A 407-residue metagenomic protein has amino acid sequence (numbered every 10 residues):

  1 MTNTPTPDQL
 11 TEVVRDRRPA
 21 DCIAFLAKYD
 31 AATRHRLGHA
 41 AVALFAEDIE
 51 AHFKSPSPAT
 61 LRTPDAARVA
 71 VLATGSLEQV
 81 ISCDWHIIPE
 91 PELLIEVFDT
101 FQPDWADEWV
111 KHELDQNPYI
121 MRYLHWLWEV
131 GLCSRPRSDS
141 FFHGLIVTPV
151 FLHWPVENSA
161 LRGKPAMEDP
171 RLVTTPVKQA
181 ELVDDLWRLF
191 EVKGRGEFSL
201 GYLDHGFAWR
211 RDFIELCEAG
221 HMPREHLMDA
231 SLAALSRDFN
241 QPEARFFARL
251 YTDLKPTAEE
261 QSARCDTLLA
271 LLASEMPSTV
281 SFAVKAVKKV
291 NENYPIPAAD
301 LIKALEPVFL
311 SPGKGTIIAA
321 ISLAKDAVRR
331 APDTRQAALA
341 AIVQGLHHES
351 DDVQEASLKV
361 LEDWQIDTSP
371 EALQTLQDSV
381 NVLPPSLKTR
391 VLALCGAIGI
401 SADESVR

Functional and structural regions predicted by a protein language model:
T2-N3, V343-R407: Eukaryotic acidic, Ser/Thr-rich intrinsically disordered low-complexity regions
T2-R36: N-terminal alpha-helical scaffolding segments that mark the starts of alpha-solenoid/helical-repeat architectures
Q9-V13, F25, V97, E113 (+6 more regions): Alpha-solenoid HEAT/Armadillo-like helical repeat scaffolds in large eukaryotic proteins
C22-L26, A41, S55-P176, R188 (+6 more regions): Amphipathic alpha-helical elements of HEAT/ARM-like alpha-solenoid repeat scaffolds that form extended
P223, L227-K285, T316: Eukaryotic nuclear macromolecular-assembly scaffolds and interaction domains used across chromosome biology and nuclear
R224-A234, E259-A270, P295-E306, P332-V343 (+1 more regions): Amphipathic alpha-helical scaffolding segments comprising HEAT/armadillo-like alpha-solenoid repeats
F239-N240, E275-M276, P312-K314, E349-D351 (+2 more regions): Short inter-helical turns and helix N-cap capping residues of alpha-solenoid HEAT/ARM repeat scaffolds
K303-P307, P312-A327, A331-P332, A341-Q344 (+2 more regions): C-terminal structured domains
